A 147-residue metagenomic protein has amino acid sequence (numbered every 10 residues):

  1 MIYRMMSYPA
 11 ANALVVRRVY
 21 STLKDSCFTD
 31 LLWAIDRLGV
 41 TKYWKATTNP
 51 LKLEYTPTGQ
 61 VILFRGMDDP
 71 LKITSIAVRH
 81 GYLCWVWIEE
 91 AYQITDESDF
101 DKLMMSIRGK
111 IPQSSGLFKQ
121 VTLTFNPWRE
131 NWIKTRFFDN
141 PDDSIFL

Functional and structural regions predicted by a protein language model:
M1-L147: Phosphate/NTP-binding elements of NTP-utilizing enzymes
